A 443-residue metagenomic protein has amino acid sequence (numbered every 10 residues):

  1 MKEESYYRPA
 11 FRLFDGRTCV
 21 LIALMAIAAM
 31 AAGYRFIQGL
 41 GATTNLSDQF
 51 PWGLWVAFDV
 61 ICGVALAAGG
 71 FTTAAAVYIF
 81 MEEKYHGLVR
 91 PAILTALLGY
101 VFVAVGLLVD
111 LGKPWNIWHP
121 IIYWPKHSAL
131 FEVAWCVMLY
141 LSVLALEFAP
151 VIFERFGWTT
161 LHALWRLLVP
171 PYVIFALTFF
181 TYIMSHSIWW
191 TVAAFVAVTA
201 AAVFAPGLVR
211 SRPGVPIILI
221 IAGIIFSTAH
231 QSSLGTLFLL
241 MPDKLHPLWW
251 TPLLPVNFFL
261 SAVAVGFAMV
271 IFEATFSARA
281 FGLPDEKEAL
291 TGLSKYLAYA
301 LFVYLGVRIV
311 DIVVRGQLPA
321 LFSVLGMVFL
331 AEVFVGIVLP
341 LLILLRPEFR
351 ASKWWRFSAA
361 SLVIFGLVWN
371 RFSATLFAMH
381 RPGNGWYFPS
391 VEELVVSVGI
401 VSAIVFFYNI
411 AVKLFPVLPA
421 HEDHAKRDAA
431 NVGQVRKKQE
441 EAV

Functional and structural regions predicted by a protein language model:
M1-A57, V443: N-terminal regions that are enriched for targeting/export leaders and immediately downstream pro/stem segments
R8-F14, I22-A28, Y34, K84 (+6 more regions): Long, contiguous internal "core" modules enriched in hydrophobic/ aromatic residues
L21-A42, V105-L111, S227-G235, Y408 (+1 more regions): Alpha-helical transmembrane segments of multi-pass membrane proteins
F36-N45, V77-V89, L111-W115, I152-R155 (+2 more regions): Juxtamembrane/interface segments at transmembrane-helix termini
F50-W118, E132-L139, V143: Membrane helical hairpin/interfacial module
Y100-P114, A176-M184, G306, A374-F377 (+1 more regions): Hydrophobic alpha-helical transmembrane segments of integral membrane proteins
G106, Y304, R308, P340 (+2 more regions): Alpha-helical transmembrane segments of multi-pass membrane proteins
V173, P347, A351-V443: TerminUS-proximal long segments
